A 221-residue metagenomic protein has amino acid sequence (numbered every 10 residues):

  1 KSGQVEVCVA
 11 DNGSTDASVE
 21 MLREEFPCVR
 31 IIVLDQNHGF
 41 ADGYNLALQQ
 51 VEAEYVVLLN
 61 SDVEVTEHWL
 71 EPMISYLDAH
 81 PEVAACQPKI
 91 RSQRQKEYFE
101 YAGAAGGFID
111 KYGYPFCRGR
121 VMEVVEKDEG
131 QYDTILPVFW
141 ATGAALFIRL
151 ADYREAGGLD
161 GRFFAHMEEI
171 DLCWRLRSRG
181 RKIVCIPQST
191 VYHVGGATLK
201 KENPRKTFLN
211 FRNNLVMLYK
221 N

Functional and structural regions predicted by a protein language model:
K1-Q4: Short, acidic, metal-binding catalytic loop of nucleotide-sugar glycosyltransferases
D11-E20, Q36: A conserved acidic beta->alpha catalytic loop
V33-V51, S61: Glycine-rich, basic loop-to-helix element that forms the pyrophosphate-binding segment of sugar-nucleotide handling
V56: Short aromatic/hydrophobic "clamp" motif used to bind/position activated sugar donors
E64-Y114: Conserved donor NDP-sugar-binding/catalytic core segment of glycosyltransferases
P88, G106-V138: Short, flexible, basic/aromatic active-site loop/helix in glycosyltransferases
D133-T190: A short, conserved alpha-helix in the catalytic core of glycosyltransferases
S178-N221: Active-site-adjacent helix/loop segment of glycosyltransferases that harbors family-specific signature motifs
